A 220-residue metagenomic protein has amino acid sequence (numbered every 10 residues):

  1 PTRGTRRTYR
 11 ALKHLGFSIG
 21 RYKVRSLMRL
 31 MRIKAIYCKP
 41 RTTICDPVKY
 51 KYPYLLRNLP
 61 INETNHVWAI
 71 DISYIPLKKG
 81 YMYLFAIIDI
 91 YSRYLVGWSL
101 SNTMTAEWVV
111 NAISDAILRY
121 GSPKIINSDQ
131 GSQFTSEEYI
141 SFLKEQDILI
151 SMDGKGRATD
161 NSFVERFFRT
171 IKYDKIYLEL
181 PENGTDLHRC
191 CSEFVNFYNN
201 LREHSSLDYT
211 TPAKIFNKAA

Functional and structural regions predicted by a protein language model:
P1, F17, P60-I61, L77-K78 (+3 more regions): Conserved, non-catalytic sequence blocks in retroelement Pol enzymes and Pol-derived host proteins
P1-T64, T211-A219: Basic, flexible linker segments flanking DNA-binding modules in nucleic acid-interacting mobile-element proteins
T8, V24, L56, D71 (+10 more regions): Mobile genetic element proteins and their domesticated derivatives, centered on retroelements and DNA transposons
A35-R41, I126-Q130, Q146-F163, L180-G184: RNase H-like polynucleotidyl transferase catalytic core
I61-V96, N102-M104: An active-site-proximal beta-strand-loop segment
G80, W98-Y120, T135: Active-site beta-loop-alpha junctions of metal-dependent nucleic acid enzymes, especially the RNase H-like/DDE
Y120-S136, G154-A158, T210-A213: Acidic/histidine-rich, metal-coordinating catalytic segments
E137, K144-I148, T170-A220: C-terminal domain-tail junction helix/linker
